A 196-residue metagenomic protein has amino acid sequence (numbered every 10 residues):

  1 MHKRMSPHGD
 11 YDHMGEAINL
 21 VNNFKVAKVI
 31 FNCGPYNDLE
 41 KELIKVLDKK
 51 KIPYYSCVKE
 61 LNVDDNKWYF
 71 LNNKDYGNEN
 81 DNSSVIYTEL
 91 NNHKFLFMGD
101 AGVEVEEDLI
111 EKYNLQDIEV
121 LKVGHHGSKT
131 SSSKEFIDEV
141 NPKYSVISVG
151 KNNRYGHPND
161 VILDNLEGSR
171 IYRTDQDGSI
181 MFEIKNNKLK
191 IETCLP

Functional and structural regions predicted by a protein language model:
M1-P196: Non-globular, low-confidence helical/coil segments that flank catalytic cores
